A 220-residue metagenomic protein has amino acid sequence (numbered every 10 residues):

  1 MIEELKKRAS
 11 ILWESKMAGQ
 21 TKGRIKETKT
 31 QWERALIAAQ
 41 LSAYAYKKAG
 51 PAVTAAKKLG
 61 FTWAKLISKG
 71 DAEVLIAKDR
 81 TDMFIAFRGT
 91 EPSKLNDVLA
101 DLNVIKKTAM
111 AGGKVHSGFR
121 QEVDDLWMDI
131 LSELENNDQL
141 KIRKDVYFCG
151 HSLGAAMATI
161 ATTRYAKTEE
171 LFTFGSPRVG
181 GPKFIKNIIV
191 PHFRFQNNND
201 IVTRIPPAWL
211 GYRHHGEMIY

Functional and structural regions predicted by a protein language model:
M1-C149, L153-Y220: Non-catalytic, mobile gating and regulatory segments of ester bond hydrolases
